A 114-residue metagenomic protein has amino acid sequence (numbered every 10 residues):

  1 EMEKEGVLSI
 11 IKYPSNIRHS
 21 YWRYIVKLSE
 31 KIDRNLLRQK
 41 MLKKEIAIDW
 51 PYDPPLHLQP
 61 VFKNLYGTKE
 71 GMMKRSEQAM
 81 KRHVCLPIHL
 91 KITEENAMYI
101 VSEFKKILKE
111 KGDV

Functional and structural regions predicted by a protein language model:
E1-V114: PLP-dependent aminotransferase class I/II
